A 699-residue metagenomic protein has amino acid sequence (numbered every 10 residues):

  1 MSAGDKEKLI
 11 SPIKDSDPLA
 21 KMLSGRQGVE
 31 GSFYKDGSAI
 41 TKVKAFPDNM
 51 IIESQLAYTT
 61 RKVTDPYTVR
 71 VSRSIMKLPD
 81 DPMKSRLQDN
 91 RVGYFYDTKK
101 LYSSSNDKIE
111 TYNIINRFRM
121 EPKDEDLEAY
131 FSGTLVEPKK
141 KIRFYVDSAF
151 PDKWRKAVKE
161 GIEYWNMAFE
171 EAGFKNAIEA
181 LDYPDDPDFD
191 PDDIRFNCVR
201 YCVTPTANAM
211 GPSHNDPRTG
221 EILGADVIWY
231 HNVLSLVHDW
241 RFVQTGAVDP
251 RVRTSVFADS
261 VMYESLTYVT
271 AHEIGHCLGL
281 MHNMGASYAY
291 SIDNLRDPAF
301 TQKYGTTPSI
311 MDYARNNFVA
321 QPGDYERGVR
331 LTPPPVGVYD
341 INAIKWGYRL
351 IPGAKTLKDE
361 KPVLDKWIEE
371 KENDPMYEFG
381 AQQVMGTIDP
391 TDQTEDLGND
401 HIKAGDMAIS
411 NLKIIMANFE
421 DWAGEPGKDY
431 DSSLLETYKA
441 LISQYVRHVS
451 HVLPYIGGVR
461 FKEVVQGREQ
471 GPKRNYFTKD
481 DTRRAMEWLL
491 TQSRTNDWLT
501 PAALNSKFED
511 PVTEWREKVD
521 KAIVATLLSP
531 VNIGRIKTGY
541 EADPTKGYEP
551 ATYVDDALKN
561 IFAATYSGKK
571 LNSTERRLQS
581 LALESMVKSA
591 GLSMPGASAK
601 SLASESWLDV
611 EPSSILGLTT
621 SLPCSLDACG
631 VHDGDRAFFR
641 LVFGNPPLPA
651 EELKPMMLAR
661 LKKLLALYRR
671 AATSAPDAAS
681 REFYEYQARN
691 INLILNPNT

Functional and structural regions predicted by a protein language model:
M1-F150, A168, A177, Y183-V237 (+8 more regions): Auxiliary tRNA-acceptor-end handling modules of aminoacyl-tRNA synthetases
I109, S148, D152-E160, S260-S265 (+3 more regions): Soluble non-cytosolic domains of exported or imported proteins
A149-A177: Zn2+-dependent metallopeptidase catalytic core
K153-W154, L236, V319-Q321: Short, solvent-exposed loop/turn elements at domain surfaces
E163-F174, G275-H276, L280, N316 (+2 more regions): Sec-exported extracytoplasmic/periplasmic mature domains
D182-C202, E264-Q321: The catalytic-center signature of Zn2+-dependent metalloproteases
M210, N215, E221-W229, T267-L278 (+2 more regions): Extended catalytic-interface subdomain
S287-T699: Conserved catalytic/binding loops enriched for acidic/polar residues
